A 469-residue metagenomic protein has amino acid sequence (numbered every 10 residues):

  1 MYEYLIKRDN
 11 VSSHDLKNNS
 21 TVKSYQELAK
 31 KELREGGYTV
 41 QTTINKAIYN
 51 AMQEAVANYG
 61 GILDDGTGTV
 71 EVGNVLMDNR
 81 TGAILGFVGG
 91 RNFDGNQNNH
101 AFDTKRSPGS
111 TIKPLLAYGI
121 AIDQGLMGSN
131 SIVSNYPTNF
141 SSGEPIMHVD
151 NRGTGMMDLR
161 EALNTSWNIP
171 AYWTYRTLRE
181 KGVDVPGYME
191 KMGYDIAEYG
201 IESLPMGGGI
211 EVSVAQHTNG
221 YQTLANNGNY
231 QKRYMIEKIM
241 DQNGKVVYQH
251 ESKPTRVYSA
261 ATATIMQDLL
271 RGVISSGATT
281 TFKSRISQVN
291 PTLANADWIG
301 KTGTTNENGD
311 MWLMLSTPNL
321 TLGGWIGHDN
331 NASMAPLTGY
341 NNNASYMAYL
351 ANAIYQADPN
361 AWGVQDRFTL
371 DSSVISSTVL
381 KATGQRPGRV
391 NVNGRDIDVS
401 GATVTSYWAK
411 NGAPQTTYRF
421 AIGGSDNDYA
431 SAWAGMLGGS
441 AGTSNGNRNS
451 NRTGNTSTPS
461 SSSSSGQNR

Functional and structural regions predicted by a protein language model:
M1-T39, T43, E190-K191, D195 (+1 more regions): Non-catalytic, structured segments within soluble enzyme domains
L28-F102, R106, S110-P114, G128-S131 (+2 more regions): Periplasmic/cell-envelope proteins involved in peptidoglycan metabolism and beta-lactam response
E35-T43, L63-D64, N99-S107, I146-D150 (+5 more regions): Second-shell loop/turn segments in exported
T42, K46-L63, L76, F87 (+4 more regions): A penicillin-recognizing enzyme superfamily signal
M52, G82, R106-V133, A162 (+4 more regions): Active-site SXXK
L126-V185, I201, Q242-G272: Conserved catalytic neighborhood of penicillin-recognizing serine enzymes
E144-M147, R179-N219: Mid-domain, small-residue-enriched loop/turn segments at the edges of structured enzyme/sensor domains
M436-R469: Ser/Thr/Gly/Pro-rich low-complexity, disordered linker/stalk segments of secreted and cell-surface proteins
